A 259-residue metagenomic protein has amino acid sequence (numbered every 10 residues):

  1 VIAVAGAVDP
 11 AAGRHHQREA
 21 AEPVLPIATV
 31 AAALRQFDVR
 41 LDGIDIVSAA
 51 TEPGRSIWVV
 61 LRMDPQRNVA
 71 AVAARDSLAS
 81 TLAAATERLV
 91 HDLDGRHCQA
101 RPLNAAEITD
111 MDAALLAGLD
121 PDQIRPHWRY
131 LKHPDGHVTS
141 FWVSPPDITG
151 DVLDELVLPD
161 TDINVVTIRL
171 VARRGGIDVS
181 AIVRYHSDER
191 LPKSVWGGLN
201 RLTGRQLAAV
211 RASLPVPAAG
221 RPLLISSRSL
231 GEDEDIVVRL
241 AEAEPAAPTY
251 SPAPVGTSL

Functional and structural regions predicted by a protein language model:
V1-A31, R35, A50-E52: N-terminal topogenic membrane-targeting module
V1-V4, R55-M63: Short coil-to-beta-strand
L25, V39-D42, A74: Charged, elongated alpha-helical coiled-coil/linker "stalk" segments that transmit conformational signals and mediate
R35-L41, D160-D162: Short secondary-structure junctions
D38-I44, H97-P102: Short secondary-structure capping/junction motifs at helix and strand boundaries
D42-V60, N68-A70: Structural flexibility/helix-modulation signal
V60-L259: Membrane-proximal, solvent-exposed terminal domains/tails of membrane-associated proteins
